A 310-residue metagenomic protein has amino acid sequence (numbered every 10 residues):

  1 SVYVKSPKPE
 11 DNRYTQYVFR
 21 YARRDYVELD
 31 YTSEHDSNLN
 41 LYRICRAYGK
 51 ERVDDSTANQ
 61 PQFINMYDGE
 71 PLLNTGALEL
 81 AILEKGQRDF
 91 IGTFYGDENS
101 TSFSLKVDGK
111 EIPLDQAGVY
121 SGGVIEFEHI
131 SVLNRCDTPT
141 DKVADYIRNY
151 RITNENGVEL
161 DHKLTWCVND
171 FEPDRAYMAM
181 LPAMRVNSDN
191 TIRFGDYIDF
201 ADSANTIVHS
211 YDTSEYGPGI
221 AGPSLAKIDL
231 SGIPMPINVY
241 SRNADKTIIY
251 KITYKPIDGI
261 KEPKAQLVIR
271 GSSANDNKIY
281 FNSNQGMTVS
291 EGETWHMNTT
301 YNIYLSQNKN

Functional and structural regions predicted by a protein language model:
S1-D25, D30-E34, D229-N310: Beta-strand-rich recognition/accessory modules
S1-G92, T299-Q307: Beta-strand-rich N-terminal accessory domains
P9-D11, Y21-R23, V119-F127, K142 (+2 more regions): Solvent-exposed loop and beta-edge segments used for protein-protein assembly and interaction
R23, S33, S131-R135, Y150-N154 (+2 more regions): Short, flexible loop/turn elements at secondary-structure junctions
G69-E70, N74-E155, N169-F171: Extended, loop-rich substrate-binding clefts of extracytoplasmic carbohydrate-active enzymes
E128, E159-T165, N298-N302: Residues within well-ordered beta-strands of beta-sheet-rich folds
E155-A204: Acidic (Asp/Glu-rich), glycine- and aromatic
I192-I233: Extended amphipathic alpha-helical segments with heptad-repeat/coiled-coil character used for oligomerization, fusion
